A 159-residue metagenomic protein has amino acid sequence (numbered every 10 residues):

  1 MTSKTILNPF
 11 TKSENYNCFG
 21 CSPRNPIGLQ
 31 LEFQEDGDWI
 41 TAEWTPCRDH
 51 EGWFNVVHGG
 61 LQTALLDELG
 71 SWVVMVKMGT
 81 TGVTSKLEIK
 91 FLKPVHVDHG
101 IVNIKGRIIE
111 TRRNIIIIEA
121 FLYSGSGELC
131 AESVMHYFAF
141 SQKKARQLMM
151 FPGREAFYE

Functional and structural regions predicted by a protein language model:
M1-P9, H96-D98, I109-E159: HotDog/MaoC-like acyl-thioester-processing domains
M1-R48, G153, Y158-E159: Non-catalytic linker/capping segments at the edges of enzyme domains
C21, T63-A64, E68, W72: Short, residue-level hotspots on alpha-helical faces of the histone-fold and other alpha-helical interaction modules
N25, D38, V83, D98-G100 (+1 more regions): Residue-level preference for beta-strand/loop junctions
G28, K86, I115-I117: Short coil/loop residues immediately preceding or within conserved phosphate-binding loops of NTP-utilizing enzyme
T41-L65: A conserved, well-ordered hydrophobic junction motif at loop->secondary-structure transitions
E43-T45, E88-K90, K105-R107, F121 (+1 more regions): Residue-level recognition of well-ordered beta-strand positions that form the cores of beta-sheet-rich folds across
L69-N103, I108: Hydrophobic beta-strand-centered segment that forms part of the acyl-chain substrate-binding groove
